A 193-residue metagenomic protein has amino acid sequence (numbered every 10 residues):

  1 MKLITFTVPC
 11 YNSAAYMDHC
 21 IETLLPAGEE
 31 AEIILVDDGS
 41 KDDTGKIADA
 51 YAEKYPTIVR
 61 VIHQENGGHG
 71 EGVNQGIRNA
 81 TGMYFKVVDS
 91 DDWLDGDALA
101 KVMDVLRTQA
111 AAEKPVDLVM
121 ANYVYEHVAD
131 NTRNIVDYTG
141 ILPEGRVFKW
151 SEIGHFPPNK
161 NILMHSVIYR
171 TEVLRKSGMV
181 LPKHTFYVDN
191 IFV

Functional and structural regions predicted by a protein language model:
N12-P26: Short, well-formed alpha-helical segments that are part of the catalytic scaffolds of diverse glycosyltransferases
T23, D37-K46, G67-G68: A conserved acidic beta->alpha catalytic loop
E30-G39, R60-E65, D89-S90: Short beta-strand/loop segment that forms part of the nucleotide-sugar
D43, D92-V105: Acidic donor-binding/catalytic loop of UDP-sugar-dependent glycosyltransferases, especially processive GT2
Q64-A80: Glycine-rich, basic loop-to-helix element that forms the pyrophosphate-binding segment of sugar-nucleotide handling
F85: Short aromatic/hydrophobic "clamp" motif used to bind/position activated sugar donors
L99-I135: Conserved donor NDP-sugar-binding/catalytic core segment of glycosyltransferases
W150-V193: Conserved nucleotide-sugar donor-binding catalytic segment
